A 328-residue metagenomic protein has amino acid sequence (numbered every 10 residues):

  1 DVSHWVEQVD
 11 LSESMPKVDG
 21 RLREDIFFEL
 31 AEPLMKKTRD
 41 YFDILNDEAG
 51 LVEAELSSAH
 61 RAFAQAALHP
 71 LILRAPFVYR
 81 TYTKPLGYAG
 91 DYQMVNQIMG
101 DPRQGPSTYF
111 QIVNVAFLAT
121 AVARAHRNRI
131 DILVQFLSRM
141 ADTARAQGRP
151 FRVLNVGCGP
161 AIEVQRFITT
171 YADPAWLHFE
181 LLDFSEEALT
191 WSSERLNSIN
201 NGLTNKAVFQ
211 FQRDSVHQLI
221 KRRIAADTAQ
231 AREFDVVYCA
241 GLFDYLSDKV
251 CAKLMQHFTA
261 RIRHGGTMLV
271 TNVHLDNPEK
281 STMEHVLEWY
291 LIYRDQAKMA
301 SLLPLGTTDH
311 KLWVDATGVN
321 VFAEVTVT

Functional and structural regions predicted by a protein language model:
D1-A116, A121, F136, F151: N-terminal accessory segments
D1-A49, A119-R124, N128-I130, Q135-M140 (+6 more regions): Class I (Rossmann-like) S-adenosyl-L-methionine-dependent methyltransferase catalytic domain, capturing the SAM-binding
G148-A161: Conserved class I S-adenosyl-L-methionine
K221-V237: A short acidic, Gly/Pro-enriched loop at the edge of an enzyme's catalytic core that lines a small-molecule cofactor
R232-K249: A short SAM/SAH-binding and catalytic strip from SAM-dependent methyltransferases
L246-S247, I262-H264: Helix-to-beta-strand junctions that scaffold the AdoMet/dcAdoMet cofactor pocket in Class I SAM-dependent enzymes
